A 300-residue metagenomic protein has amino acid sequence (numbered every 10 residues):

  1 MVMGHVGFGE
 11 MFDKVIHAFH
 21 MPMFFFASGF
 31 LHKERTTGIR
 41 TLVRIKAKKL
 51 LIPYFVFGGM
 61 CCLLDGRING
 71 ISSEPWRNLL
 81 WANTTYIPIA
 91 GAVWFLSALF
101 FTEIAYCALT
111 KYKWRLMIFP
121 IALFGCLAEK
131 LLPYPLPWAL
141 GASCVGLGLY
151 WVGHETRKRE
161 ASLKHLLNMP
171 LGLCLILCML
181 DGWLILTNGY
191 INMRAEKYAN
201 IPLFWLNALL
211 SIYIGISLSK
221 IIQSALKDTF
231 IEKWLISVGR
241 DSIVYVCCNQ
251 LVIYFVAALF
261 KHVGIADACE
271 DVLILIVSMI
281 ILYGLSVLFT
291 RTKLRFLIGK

Functional and structural regions predicted by a protein language model:
M1-K300: Alpha-helical transmembrane segments and their immediate juxtamembrane cytosolic regions
